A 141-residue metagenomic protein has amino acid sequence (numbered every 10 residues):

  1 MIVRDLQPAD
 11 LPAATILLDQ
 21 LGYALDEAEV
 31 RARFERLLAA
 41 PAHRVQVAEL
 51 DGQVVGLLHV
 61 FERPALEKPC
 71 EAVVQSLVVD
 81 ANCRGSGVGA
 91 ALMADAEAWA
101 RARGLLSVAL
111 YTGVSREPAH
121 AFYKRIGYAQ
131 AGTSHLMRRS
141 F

Functional and structural regions predicted by a protein language model:
M1-V3: Extreme N-terminal starter segment of soluble prokaryotic enzymes
D5-C70, Q75, D80, M93-D95 (+2 more regions): Acetyl-CoA-dependent GNAT
V79, G85-A98, A121, R125: Conserved acetyl-CoA-binding loop-helix of GNAT-fold acetyltransferases
M93, A100-T112: Conserved GNAT acetyl-CoA-binding A-motif
A109-A119, R138-S140: Conserved beta-strand-loop-alpha-helix junction that forms the acyl-donor binding cleft
K124-T133: Conserved acetyl-CoA-binding loop of GNAT-fold acetyltransferases
